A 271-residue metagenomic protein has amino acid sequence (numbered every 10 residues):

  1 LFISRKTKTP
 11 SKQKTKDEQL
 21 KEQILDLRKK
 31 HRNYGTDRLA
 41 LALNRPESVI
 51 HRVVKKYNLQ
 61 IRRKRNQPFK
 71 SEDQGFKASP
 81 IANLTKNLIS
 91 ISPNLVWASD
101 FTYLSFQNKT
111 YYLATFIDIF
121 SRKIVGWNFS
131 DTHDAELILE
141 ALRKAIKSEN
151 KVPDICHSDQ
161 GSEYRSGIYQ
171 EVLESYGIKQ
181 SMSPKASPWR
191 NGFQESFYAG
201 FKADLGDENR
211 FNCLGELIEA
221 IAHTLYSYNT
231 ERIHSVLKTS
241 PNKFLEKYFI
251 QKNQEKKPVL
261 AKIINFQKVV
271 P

Functional and structural regions predicted by a protein language model:
L1-P93, S240-K252, I263: Basic, flexible linker segments flanking DNA-binding modules in nucleic acid-interacting mobile-element proteins
Y34, K64, V152, E231-S235: Short, polar/charged, Gly/Pro-enriched helix-capping and turn/loop motifs at alpha-helix termini and inter-helix linkers
E47-K55, L59-R63, S79-T115, I119-S227: RNase H-like DDE/DDD metal-dependent nuclease/strand-transfer catalytic core used by mobile genetic elements
E174-I178, G200-P271: C-terminal domain-tail junction helix/linker
